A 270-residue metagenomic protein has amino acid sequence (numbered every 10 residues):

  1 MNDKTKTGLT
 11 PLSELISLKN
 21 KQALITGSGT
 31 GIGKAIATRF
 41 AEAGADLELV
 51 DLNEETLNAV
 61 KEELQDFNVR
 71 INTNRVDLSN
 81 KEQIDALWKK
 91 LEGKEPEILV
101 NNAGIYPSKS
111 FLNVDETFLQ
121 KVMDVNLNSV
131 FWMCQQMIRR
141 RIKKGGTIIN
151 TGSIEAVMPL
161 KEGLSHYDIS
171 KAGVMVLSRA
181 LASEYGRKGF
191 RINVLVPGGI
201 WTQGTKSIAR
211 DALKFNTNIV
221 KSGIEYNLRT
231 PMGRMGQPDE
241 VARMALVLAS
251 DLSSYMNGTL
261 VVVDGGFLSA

Functional and structural regions predicted by a protein language model:
N2-S17, M158, A245-L246, N257-A270: Short C-terminal tail/terminal secondary-structure segment of NAD(P)H-dependent dehydrogenase/reductase domains
G29-G31: Conserved glycine-rich cofactor-binding loop
S110-F111, F118-K121, Y226: Substrate-binding pocket helix/loop in short-chain dehydrogenase/reductase
F131, M232-V263, L268: C-terminal substrate-recognition "lid" of short-chain dehydrogenase/reductases
C134, S170, S178: Active-site helix of classical SDR
R139, S183-E184, S254: Alpha-helical segment proximal to the catalytic Tyr-Lys
G186, R191, M256-G258: Short, small/polar-rich loop/turn modules that mediate ligand/substrate recognition or access, typified
